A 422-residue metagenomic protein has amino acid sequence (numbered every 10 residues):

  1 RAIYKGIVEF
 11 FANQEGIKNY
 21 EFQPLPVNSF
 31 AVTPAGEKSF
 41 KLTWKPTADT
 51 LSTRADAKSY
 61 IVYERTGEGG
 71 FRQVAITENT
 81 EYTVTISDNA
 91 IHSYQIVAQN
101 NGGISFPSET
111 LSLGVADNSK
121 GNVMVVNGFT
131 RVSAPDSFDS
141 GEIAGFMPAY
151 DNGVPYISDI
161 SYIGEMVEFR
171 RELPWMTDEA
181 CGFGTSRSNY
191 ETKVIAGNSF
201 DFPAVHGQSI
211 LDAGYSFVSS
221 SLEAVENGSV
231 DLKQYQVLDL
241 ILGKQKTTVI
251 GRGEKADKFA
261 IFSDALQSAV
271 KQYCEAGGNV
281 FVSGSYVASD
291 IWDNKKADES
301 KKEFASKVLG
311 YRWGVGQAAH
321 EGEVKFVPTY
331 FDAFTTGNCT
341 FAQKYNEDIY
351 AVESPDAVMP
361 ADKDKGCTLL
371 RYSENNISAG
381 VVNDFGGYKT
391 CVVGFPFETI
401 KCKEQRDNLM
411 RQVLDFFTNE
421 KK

Functional and structural regions predicted by a protein language model:
R1-Q14, G394-F397: Active-site-adjacent mobile loop/cap segments within catalytic or ligand-binding domains
F10-R54, G102-G121: Pro/Thr/Ser/Gly-rich low-complexity, intrinsically disordered linker/stalk tracts
K58-V62: Short beta-strand elements bearing conserved aromatic residues within extracellular beta-rich modules
R72-N79: Short beta-strand segments within Ig-like beta-sandwich modules, predominantly Fibronectin type-III
V84-I104: Beta-strand-rich modules
I163-E299, I400: Helical hinge/lid and interdomain linker segments adjacent to catalytic or ligand-binding clefts that mediate domain
K244-I349, D364-G366, L409: A glycine-rich, often tryptophan-bearing local segment used as a flexible ligand/cofactor-contacting loop or short
P355-V358, E374-G386: Short, surface-exposed beta-strand/loop micro-motifs that present aromatic residues
